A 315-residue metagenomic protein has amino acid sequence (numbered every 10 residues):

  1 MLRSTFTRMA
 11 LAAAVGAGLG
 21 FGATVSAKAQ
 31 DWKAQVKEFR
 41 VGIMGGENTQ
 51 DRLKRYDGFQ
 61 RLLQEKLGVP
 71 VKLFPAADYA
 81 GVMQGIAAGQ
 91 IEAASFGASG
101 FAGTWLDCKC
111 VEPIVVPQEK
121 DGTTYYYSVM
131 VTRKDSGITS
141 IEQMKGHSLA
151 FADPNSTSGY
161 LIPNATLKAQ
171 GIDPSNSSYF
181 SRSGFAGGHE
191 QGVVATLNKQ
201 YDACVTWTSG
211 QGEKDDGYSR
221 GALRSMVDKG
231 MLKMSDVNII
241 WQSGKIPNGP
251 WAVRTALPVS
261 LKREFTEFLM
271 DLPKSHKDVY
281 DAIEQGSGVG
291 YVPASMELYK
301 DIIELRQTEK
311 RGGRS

Functional and structural regions predicted by a protein language model:
R3-L11: N-terminal export leaders
A10-G22: Bacterial N-terminal signal peptides
F21-A29: Sec/Tat signal peptide C-region and signal peptidase I cleavage site
Q30-I43, E47-G58, V253-S315: An extracytoplasmic/periplasmic, membrane-proximal ligand-sensing/linker region
R40-M44, V116, K120-V129, G221-T255 (+3 more regions): Periplasmic-binding protein-like
V41-K66, A76, S99, T123-V193 (+1 more regions): Bilobed "Venus flytrap"/periplasmic-binding protein-like clamshell domains and structurally analogous long
G45, P75-Y79, G89-D107, V116-P117 (+3 more regions): Beta->alpha turn/N-cap motifs
A150, P154-P258: Pocket-lining segment of extracytoplasmic ligand-binding domains
